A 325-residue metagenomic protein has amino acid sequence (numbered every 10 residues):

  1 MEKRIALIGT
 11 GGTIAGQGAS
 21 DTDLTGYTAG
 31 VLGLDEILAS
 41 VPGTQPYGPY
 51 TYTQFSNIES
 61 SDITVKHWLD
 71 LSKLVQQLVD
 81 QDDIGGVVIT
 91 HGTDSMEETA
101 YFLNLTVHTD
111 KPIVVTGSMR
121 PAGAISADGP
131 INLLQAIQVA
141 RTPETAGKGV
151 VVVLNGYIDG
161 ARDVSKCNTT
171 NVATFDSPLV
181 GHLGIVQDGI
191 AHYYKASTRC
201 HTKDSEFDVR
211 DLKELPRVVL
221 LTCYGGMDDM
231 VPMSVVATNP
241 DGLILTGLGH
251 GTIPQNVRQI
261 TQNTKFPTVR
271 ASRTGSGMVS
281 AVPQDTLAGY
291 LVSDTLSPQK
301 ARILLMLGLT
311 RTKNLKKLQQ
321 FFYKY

Functional and structural regions predicted by a protein language model:
M1-Q77, S276, T312: ATP/NTP phosphate-donor binding region
E2-R4, I8-G12, S20, G30-T44 (+1 more regions): Accessory alpha-helical/coil subdomains and C-terminal extensions that flank or cap enzyme catalytic cores
D21-V31, S95, Y101-I113, G129-Q135 (+2 more regions): A glycine- and small-aliphatic-rich helix-loop capping segment at beta-alpha/alpha-beta transitions that lines
Q81-M96, T238-H250: Short acidic, glycine-rich surface-loop motifs adjacent to enzyme active sites
I84, T109-P112, T264-T268: A short helix->loop->beta-strand "cap" motif at the edges of active sites that frequently abuts
I89-K111, I253-Q262: Short Gly/Thr/Asp-enriched flexible loops that form oxyanion-binding sites at enzyme active sites
V115-Q187: Internal gly/pro-rich beta-alpha loop/helix module that stabilizes soluble enzyme cofactors or their anionic handles
H250-Y325: C-terminal non-catalytic interaction/assembly regions of soluble proteins
